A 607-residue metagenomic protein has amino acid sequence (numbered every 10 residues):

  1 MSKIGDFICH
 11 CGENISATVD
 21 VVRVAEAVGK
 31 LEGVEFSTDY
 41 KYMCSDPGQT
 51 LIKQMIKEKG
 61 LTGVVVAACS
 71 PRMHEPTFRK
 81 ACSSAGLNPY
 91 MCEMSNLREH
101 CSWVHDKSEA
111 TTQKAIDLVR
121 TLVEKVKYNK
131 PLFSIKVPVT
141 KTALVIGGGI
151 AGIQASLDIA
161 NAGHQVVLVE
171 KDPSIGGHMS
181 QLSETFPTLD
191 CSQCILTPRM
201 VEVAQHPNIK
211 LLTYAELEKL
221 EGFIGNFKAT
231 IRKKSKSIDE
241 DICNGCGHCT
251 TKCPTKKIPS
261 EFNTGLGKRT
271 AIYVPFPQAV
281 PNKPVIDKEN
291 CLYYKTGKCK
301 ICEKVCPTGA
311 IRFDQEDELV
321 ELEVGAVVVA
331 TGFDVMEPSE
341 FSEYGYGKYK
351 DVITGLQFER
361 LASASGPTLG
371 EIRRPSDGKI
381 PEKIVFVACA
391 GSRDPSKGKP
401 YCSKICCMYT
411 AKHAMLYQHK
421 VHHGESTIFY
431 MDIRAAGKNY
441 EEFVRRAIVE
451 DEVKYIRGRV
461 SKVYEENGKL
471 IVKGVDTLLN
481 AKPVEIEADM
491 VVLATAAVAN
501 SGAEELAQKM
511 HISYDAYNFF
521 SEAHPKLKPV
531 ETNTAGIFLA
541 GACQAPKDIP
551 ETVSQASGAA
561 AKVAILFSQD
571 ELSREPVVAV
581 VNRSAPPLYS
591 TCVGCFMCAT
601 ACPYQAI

Functional and structural regions predicted by a protein language model:
M1-I607: Residues forming the flavin
